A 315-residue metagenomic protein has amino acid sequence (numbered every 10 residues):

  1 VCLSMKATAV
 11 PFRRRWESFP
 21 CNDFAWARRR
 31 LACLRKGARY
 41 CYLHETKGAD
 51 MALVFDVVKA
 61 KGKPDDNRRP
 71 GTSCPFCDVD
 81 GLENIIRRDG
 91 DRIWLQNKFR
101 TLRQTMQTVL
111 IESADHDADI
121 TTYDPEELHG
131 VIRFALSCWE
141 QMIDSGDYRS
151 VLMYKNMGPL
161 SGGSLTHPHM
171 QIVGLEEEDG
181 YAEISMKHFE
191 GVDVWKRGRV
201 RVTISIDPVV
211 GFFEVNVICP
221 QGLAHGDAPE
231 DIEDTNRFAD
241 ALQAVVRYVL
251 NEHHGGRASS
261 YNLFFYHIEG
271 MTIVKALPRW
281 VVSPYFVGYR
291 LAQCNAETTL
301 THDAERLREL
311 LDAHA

Functional and structural regions predicted by a protein language model:
C2-S4, R14: Low-acidity, Ser/Thr- and Arg-rich intrinsically disordered low-complexity segments
M5-A7, R29-L31: Intrinsic, low-complexity polybasic segments
K6, E17-F19: Charged/polar low-complexity intrinsically disordered segments
G37-S161, L165, V173-R237, V246-A315: Active-site microenvironments that recognize anionic phosphate/pyrophosphate groups
H169: Conserved, mostly hydrophobic/aromatic
